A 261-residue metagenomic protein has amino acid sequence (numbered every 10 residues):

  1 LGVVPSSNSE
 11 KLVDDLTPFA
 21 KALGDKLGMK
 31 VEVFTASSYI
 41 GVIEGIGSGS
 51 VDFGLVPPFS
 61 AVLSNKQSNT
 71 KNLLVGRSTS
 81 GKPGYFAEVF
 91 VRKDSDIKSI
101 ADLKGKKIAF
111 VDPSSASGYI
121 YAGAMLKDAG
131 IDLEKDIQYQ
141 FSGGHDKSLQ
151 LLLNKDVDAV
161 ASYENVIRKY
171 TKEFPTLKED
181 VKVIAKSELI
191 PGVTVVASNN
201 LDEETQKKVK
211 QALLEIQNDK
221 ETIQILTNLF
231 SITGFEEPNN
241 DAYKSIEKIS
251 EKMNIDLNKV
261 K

Functional and structural regions predicted by a protein language model:
L1-S60: Extracytoplasmic small-molecule ligand-binding "clamshell" domains of the periplasmic binding protein/Venus flytrap
G2, S7-P18, G24, I190 (+1 more regions): An extracytoplasmic/periplasmic, membrane-proximal ligand-sensing/linker region
S6-S9, S78-S80, R92-I97, V111-G118: Short coil/turn segments
D15, F19, S38, V42 (+10 more regions): Stable alpha-helical elements in mature extracytoplasmic
D25-T35, S50, K127-S142, K178-D180 (+1 more regions): A local structural motif
I40-G54, Q67-S68, A101, H145-N165: Short helices/loops that flank or line small-molecule/ion binding pockets
E44-D102: Acidic, polar ligand-binding/catalytic clefts
S95, K106-E204: Pocket-lining segment of extracytoplasmic ligand-binding domains
